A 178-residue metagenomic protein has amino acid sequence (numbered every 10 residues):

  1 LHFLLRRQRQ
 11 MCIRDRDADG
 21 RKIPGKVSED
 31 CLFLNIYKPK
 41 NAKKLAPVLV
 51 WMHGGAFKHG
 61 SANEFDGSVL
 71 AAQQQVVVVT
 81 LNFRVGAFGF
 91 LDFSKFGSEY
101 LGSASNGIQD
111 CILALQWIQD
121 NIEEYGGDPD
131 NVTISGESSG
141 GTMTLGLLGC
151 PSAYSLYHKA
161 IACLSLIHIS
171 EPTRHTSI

Functional and structural regions predicted by a protein language model:
L1-R9, I13-D15, I167-I178: Single conserved hydrophobic/aromatic residue that forms the stacking wall/gate of nucleotide- or nucleobase-binding
R7-Q10, R14-E29: Aromatic- and Gly/Pro-rich amphipathic surface segment
R21-S170, R174: Serine-hydrolase-like catalytic core of hydrolytic proteins
